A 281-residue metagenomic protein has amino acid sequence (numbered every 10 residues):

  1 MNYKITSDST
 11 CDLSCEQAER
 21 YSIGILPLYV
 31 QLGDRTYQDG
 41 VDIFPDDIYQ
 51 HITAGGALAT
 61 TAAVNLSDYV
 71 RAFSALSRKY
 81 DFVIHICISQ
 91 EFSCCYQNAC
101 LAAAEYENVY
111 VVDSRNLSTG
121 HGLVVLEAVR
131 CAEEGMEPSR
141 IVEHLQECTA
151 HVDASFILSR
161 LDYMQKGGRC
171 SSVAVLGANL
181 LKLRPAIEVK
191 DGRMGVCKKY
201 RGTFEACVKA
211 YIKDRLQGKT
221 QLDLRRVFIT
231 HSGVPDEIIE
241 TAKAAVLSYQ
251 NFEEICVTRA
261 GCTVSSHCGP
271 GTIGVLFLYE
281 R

Functional and structural regions predicted by a protein language model:
M1, A59-T60, I86, L161 (+1 more regions): Short, contiguous strand/loop micro-motifs
K4, T10-G24, L28-Y29, R35 (+3 more regions): Mixed-charge interfacial surface used for oligomerization/domain docking and macromolecular partner engagement
T36-E105: Class I S-adenosyl-L-methionine
A63, S114-R115: Short beta->alpha junction loops
